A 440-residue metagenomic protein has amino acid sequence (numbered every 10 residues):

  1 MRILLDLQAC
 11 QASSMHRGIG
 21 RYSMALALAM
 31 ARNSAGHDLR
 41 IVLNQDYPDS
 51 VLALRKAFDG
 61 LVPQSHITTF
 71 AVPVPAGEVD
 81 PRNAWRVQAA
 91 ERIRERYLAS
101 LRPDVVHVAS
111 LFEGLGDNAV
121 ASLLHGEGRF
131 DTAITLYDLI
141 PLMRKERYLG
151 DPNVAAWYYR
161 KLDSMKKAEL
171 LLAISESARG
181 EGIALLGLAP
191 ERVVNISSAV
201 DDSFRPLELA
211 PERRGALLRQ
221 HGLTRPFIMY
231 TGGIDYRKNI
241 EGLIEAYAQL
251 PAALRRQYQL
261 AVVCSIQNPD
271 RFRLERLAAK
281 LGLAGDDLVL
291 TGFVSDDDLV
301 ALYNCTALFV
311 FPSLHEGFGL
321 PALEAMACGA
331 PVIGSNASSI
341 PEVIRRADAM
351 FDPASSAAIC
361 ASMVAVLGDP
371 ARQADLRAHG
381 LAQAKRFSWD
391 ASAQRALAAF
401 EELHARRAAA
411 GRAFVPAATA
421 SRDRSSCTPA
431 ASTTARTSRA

Functional and structural regions predicted by a protein language model:
M1-A440: Carbohydrate transferase catalytic cores enriched for Leloir-type hexosyltransferases
